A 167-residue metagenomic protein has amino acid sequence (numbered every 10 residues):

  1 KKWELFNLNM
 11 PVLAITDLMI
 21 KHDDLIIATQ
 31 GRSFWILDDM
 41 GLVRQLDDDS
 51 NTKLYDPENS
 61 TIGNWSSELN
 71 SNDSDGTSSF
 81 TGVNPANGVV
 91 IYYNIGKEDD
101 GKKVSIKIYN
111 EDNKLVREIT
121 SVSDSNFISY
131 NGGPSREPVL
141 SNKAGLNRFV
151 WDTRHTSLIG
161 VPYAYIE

Functional and structural regions predicted by a protein language model:
K1, L5-M10, S79-G82, G96 (+3 more regions): Short, contiguous acidic/charged loop-to-helix segments that flank catalytic cores in large enzymes
K1-P11, G31-S33, M40-V43, Y109-K114: Asp-box/BNR beta-propeller loop motif
K2-H22, Y55: Conserved blade-ending motifs and adjacent loop-strand segments that build the rim/top face of beta-propeller domains
E4-L8, Q45-K53, E118-T120: Beta-propeller fold detector
H22-D75: Catalytic cores of secreted or luminal carbohydrate-active enzymes
S67-S105, Y109, A144-V150: Contiguous beta-strand segments within globular domains
K103-S121: Extended low-complexity, serine/threonine- and proline-enriched intrinsically disordered segments
L115-E167: Glycine-centered tight-turn motifs at strand-turn-strand junctions
